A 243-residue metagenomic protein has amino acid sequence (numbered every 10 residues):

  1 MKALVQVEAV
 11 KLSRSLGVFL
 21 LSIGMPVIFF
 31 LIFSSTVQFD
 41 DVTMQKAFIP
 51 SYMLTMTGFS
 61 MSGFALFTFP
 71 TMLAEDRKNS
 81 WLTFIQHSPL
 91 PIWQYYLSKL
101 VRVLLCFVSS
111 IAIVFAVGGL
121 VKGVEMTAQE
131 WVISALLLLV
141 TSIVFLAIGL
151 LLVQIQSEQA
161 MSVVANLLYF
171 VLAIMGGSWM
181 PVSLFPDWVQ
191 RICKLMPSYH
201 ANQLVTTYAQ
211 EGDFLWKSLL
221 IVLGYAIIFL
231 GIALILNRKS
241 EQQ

Functional and structural regions predicted by a protein language model:
M1-M25, S80, Q242: Aromatic- and glycine-rich beta-strand/loop motifs that create alpha-glucan
K2-L4, M180-E211, L215-L219: Short hydrophobic, aromatic-rich alpha-helical segments embedded in or entering the lipid bilayer of multi-pass
L12, L66-S88: Transmembrane helix boundary and interhelical loop/hinge segments in multi-pass membrane proteins
S22, F33-S34, Q203-Q243: Alpha-helical transmembrane segments of multi-pass membrane transporters/translocases
I32-D40, V153-L195: Transmembrane helix segments
I32-F33, S51-T71: Long, hydrophobic alpha-helical segments
S34-S35, E75, F84, G119 (+7 more regions): Transmembrane helix-loop junction
I92, L100-V163, L215-L223, G231: Alpha-helical transmembrane segments and their short interhelical loops
